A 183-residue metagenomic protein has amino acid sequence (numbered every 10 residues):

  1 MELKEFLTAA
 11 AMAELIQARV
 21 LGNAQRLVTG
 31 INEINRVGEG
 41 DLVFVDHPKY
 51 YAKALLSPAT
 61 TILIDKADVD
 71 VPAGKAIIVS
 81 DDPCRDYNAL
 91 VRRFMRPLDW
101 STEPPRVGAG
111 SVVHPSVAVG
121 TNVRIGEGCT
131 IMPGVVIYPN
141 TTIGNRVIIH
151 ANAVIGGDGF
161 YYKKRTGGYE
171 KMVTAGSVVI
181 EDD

Functional and structural regions predicted by a protein language model:
M1-D41, V45: Conserved catalytic and cofactor-binding micro-motifs that handle phosphate-bearing ligands or nucleotide cofactors
V37-G38, A52-S57, A67-A76, G126: Short loop/helix-cap segments at secondary-structure boundaries that form the rim of catalytic
L42-V45, T60-D65: Short, hydrophobic beta-strand segments that form beta-sheet elements in well-ordered domains
F44, R106-E181: Structural signal for interior beta-strand "rungs" in well-ordered beta-sheet cores of soluble enzyme domains
H47-A54, L90: Solvent-exposed adhesion/ligand-recognition segments of exported proteins
P48, K66-D68, F160: Short, ordered loop/turn segments at secondary-structure junctions
I64, D68-S111: Short, basic phosphate-binding NTP loop
